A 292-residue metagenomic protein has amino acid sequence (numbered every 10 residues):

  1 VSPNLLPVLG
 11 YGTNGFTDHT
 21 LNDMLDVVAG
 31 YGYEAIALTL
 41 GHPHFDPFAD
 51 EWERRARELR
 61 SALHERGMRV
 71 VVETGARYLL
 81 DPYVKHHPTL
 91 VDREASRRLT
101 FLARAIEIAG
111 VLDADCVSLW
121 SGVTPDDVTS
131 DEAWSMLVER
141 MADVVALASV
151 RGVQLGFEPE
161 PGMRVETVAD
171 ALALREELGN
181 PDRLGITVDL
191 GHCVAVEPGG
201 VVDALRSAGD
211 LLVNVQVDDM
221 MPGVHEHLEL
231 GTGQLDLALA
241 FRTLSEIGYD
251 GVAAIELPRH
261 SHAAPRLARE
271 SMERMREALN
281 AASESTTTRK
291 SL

Functional and structural regions predicted by a protein language model:
V1-G10, T17-E34, H64, L99 (+5 more regions): Histidine-acidic metal/acid-base catalytic patches
S2-L5, I36-L40, Y83-H86, G122-P125 (+2 more regions): A short alpha-helix capping/helix-coil boundary motif
G12-F16, T39-P43, G75-R77, G122-T124 (+4 more regions): Active-site beta-loop-alpha junctions enriched in small/polar residues
N22-D23, H64-E65, R69, L79-G185 (+1 more regions): Active-site acidic/histidine proton-transfer and metal-coordination neighborhood in alpha/beta enzyme cores
Y31-P43, V72-Y83: Short, conserved active-site loops that position catalytic residues or coordinate cofactors/metal ions across diverse
T39-R60, S121-P125: Glycine-rich, proline-tolerant flexible connector loops at the mouths of alpha/beta enzymes
P43-P47, L80-V84, T89, P125-S130 (+3 more regions): A short acidic, helix-capping loop that chelates divalent metal ions and anchors anionic groups
A49-A56, V91-A95, D127-W134, R164 (+3 more regions): Flexible, glycine- and charge-enriched loops at secondary-structure boundaries
